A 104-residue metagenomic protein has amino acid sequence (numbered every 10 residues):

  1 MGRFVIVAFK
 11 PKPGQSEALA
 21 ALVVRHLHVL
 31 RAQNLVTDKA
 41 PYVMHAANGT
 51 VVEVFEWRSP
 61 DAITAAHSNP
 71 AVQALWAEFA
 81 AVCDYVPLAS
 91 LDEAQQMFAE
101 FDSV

Functional and structural regions predicted by a protein language model:
M1-Q73, E78-V104: Short S/T/G/P-rich N-terminal loop/turn motif that feeds into the first structured element of a domain
